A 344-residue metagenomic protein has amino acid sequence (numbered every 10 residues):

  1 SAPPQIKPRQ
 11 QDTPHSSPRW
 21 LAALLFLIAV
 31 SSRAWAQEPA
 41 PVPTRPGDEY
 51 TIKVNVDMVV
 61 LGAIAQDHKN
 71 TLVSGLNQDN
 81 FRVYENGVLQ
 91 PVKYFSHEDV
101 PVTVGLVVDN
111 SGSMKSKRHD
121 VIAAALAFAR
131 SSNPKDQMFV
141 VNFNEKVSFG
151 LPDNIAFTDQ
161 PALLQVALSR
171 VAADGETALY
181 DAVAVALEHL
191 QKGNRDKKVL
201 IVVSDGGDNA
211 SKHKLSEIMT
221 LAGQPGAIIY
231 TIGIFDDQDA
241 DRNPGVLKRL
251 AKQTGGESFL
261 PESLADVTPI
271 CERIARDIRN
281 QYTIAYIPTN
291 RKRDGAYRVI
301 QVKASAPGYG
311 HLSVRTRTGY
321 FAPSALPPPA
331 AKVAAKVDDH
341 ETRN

Functional and structural regions predicted by a protein language model:
S1, S16-S17, S31-S32: Serine residues within intrinsically disordered or low-complexity segments
S1-A2, A23, R195: Residue-level detector of transmembrane insertion/anchoring sites
D12-H15, A29-V30, V202: Intrinsically disordered, low-complexity segments
A22-R33: Bacterial N-terminal signal peptides
W35-N344: Scaffold/interface architecture of coatomer-like assemblies
